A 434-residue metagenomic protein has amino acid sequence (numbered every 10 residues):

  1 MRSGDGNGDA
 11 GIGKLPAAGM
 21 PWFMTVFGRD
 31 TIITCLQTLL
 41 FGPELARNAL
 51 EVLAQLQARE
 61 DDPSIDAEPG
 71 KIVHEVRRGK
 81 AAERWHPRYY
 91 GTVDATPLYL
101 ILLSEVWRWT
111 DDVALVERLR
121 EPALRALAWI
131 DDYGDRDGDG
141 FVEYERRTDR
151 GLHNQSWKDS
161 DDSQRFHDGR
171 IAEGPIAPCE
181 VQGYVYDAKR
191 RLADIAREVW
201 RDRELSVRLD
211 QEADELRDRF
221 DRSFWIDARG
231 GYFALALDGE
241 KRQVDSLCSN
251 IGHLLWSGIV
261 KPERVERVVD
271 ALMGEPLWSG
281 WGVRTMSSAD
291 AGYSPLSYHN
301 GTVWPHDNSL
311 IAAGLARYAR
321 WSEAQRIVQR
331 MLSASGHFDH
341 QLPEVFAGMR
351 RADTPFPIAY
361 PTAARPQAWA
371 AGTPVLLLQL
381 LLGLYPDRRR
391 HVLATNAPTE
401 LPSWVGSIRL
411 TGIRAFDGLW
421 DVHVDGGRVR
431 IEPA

Functional and structural regions predicted by a protein language model:
M1-V26, E51-Y90, R136-A177, D218-V303 (+5 more regions): Extended glycan-interaction surfaces of carbohydrate-active proteins
M24-G151, C179-Q182, Y186, T302-A324 (+2 more regions): Aromatic-rich carbohydrate-recognition surfaces in CAZymes
L45-L56, A114-E121, R264-L277, Q325-M331 (+1 more regions): Short alpha-helical "patches" and their helix-cap loops
L53, A123-A126, I130, L192 (+4 more regions): Hydrophobic alpha-helical packing residues
A126-W129, A177-V199, L209-D214: Aromatic- and glycine-enriched pocket-lining scaffold segments that form the walls of small-molecule binding clefts
I195, V199-D227, A316-R326, S333-H337 (+2 more regions): Beta-rich accessory regions
C248, V303-D307, A368-A371, D387 (+2 more regions): A structural signal for short secondary-structure junctions
A363-L401: Catalytic cores of secreted or luminal carbohydrate-active enzymes
